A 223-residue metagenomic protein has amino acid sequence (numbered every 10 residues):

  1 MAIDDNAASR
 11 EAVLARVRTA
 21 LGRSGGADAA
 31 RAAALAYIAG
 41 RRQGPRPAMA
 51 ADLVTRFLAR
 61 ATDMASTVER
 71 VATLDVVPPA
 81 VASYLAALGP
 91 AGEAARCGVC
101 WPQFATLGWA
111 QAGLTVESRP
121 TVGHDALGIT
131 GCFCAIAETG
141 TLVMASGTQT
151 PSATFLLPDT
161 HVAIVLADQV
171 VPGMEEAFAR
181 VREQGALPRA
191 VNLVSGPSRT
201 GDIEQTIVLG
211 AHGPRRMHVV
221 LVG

Functional and structural regions predicted by a protein language model:
M1-G223: The feature marks the mature, well-folded catalytic cores of soluble enzymes
